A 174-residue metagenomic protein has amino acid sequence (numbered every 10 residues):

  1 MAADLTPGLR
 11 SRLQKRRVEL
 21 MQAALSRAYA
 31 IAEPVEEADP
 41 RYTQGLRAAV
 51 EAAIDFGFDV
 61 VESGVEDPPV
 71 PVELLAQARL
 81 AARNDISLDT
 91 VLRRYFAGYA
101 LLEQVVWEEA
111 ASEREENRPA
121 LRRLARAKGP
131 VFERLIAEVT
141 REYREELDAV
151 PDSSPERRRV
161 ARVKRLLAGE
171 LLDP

Functional and structural regions predicted by a protein language model:
M1-P174: Hydrophobic, helix-rich cores of sensory/ligand-binding and other regulatory modules that couple small-molecule
